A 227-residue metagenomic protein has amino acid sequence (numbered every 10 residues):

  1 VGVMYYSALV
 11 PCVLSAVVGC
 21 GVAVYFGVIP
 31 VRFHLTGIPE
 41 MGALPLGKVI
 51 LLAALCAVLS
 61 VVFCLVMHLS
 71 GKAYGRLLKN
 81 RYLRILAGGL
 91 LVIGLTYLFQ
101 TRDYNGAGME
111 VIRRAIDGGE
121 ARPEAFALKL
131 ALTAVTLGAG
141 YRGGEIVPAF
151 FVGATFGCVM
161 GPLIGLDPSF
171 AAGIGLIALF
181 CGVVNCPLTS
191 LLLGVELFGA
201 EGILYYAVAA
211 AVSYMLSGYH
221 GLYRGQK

Functional and structural regions predicted by a protein language model:
V1-K227: Alpha-helical transmembrane segments and immediately membrane-proximal extracytoplasmic
